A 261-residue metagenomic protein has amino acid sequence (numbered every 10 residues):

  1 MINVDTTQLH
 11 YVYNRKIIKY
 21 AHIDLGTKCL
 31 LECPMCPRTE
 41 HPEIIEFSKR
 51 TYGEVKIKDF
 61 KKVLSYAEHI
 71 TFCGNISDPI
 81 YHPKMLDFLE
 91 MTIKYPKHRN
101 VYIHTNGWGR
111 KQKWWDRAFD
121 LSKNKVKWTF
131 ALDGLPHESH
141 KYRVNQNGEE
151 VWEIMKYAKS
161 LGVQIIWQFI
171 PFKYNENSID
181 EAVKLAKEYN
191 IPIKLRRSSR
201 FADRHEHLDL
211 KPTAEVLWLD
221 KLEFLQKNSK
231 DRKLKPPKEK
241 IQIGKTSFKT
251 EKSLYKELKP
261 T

Functional and structural regions predicted by a protein language model:
I2-K127, E138-E149, E153, Y189 (+3 more regions): Conserved alpha-helical substructure of the radical SAM core
G74-I76, I103-G107, F130-G134, F169-P171 (+1 more regions): A cross-domain feature marking catalytic cores of carbohydrate-active enzymes and several ubiquitous metabolic/repair
F88-T92, W128-A131, E176-R196: Short, electropositive alpha-helical surface patch
M155-S178, S198-R200: Conserved strand-turn element in the central/C-terminal portion of the radical SAM core barrel that lines
Y174, K194-E223, G244: Flexible glycine/acidic-rich beta-alpha junction loops that bind and position SAM and/or redox cofactors in anaerobic
P237, G244-E251, Y255: C-terminal accessory extensions appended to soluble enzyme cores
K256, P260-T261: Active-site and channel-lining beta-strand-loop segments that bind or position nucleotide-derived/phosphorylated
